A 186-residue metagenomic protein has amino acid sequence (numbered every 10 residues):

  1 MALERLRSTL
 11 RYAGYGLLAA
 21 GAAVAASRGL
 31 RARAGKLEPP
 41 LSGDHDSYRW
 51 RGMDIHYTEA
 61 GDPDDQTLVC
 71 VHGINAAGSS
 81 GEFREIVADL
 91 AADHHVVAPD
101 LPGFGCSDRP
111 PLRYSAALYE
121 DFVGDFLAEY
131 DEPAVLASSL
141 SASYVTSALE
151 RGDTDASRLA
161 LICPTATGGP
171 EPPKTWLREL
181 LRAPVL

Functional and structural regions predicted by a protein language model:
L3-R31: Hydrophobic alpha-helical topogenic segments used for membrane insertion/localization
L30-Q66: N-terminal signal-anchor transmembrane helix
M53, T58-C106: Conserved HGGG/HGGXW glycine-rich cap/lid loop of the alpha/beta-hydrolase fold
T67, H95, E132-A134, D155-R158: Structural signature of beta-strand start/N-cap positions in the alpha/beta core of ABC transporter nucleotide-binding
S80-E82, S107-L112, P170-P172: Conserved catalytic-core motifs of eukaryotic protein kinase domains, centered on the activation segment
A88, A98-L136: Active-site loop/oxyanion-hole signature of alpha/beta-hydrolase fold enzymes
L136-A137, S141-V145: Gly/Ala-rich beta-loop-alpha elbow adjacent to hydrolase catalytic centers
T146-V185: Flexible "cap/lid" loop of the alpha/beta hydrolase fold
